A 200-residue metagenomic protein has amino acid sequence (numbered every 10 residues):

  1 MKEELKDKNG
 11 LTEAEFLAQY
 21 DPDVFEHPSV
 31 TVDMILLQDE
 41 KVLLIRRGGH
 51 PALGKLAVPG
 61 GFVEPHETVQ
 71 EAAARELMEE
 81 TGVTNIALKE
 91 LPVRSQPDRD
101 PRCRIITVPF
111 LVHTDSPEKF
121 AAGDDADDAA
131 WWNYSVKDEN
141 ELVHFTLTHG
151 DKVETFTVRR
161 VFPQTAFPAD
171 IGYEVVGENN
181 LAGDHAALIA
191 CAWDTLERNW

Functional and structural regions predicted by a protein language model:
M1-D33: Acidic, metal-coordinating catalytic segment for phosphate/diphosphate chemistry, firing primarily on the Nudix
M1-E3, D39-I45, F156-R159: Short, functional N-terminal and low-complexity linear motifs
D7-G10, R47-A52, T165-A166: Short amphipathic alpha-helical segments, especially helix-boundary/capping motifs
A14-L17, K55, A169-Y173: Short glycine/proline-rich turn/loop motifs
E26-L37, V42-R46, H50-V83, L88: Active-site-proximal cofactor/substrate-binding loop regions of enzyme domains
V63-W200: Unchanged
